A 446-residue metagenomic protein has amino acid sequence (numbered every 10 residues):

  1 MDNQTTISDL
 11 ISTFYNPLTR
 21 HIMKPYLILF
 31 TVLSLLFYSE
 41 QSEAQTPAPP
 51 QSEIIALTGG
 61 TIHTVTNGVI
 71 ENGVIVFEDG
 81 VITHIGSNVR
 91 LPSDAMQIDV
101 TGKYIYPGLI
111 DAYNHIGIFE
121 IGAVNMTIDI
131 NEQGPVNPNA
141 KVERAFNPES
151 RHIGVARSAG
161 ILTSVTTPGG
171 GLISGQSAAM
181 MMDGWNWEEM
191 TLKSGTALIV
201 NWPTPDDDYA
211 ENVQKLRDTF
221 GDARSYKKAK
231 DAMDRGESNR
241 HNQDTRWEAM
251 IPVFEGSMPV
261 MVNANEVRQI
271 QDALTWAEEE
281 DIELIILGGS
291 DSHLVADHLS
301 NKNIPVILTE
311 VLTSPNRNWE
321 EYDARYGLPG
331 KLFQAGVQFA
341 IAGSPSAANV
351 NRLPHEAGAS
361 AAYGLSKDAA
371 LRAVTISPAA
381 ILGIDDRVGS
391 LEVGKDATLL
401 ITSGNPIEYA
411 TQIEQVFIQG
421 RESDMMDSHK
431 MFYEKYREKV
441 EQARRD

Functional and structural regions predicted by a protein language model:
Y26-L35: Sec-dependent N-terminal signal peptides
S42-A44: Boundary at the C-terminal end of the N-terminal hydrophobic targeting segment
P47-P49, E53, I62, T66-Y106: Histidine-rich, glycine-flanked metal-binding segment
S52-L57, L91-E143: Replace "His-x-His-based motif
G60-H63, E392-Y436: C-terminal cap of metal-dependent C-N hydrolases
I121-G122, T127-N131, N139, P259 (+3 more regions): His/Asp/Glu-enriched, well-ordered alpha-helical/loop segment that forms or immediately abuts the divalent-metal
H152, R157-I285, Q412, I418: Polyanionic/metal-chelating signatures
